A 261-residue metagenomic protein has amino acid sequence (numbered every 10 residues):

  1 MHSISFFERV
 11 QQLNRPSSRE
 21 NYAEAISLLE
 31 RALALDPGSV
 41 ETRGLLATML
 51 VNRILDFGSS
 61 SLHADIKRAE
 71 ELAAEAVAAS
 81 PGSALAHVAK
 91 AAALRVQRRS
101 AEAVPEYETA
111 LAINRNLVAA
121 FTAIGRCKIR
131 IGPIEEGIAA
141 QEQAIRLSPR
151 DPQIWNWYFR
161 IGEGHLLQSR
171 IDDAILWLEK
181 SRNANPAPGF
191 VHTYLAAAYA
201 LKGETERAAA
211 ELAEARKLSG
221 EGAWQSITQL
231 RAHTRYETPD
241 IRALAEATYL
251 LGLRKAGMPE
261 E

Functional and structural regions predicted by a protein language model:
M1-Q168, D172-D173, W177-K180, P186-L201 (+1 more regions): Acidic, proline/glycine-rich low-complexity intrinsically disordered segments
N52, F190, Q225-R231: Short acidic (Asp/Glu) and glycine-rich catalytic loops that position anionic groups and cofactors
I54-G58, S219-S226: Short amphipathic alpha-helical interaction/hinge segments
Y194, A210-A213, P239-E246: Amphipathic alpha-helical blocks and their helix-capping loop/short-beta junctions
A200-W224: TPR/TPR-like (Sel1-like) alpha-helical repeat modules
I227-E261: Terminal, low-structured helical/coil segments at or just beyond the last alpha-helical repeat
